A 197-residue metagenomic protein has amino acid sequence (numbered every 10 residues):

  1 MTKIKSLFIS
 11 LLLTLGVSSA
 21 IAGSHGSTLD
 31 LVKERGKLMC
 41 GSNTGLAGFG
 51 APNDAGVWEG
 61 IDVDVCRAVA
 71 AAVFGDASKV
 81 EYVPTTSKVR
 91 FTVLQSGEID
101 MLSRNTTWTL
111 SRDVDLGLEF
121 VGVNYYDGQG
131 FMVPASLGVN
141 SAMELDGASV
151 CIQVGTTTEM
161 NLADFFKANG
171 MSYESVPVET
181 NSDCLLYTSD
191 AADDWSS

Functional and structural regions predicted by a protein language model:
T2-L11, I21-E81: N-terminal hydrophobic or amphipathic helices and topogenic motifs
H25-G26, S87-K88, V139, N181-S182: Structural motif corresponding to alpha-helix initiation and N-cap regions
L29, F91, A142, L185-L186: Short hydrophobic/charged patches on amphipathic alpha-helices used for structural packing and interfaces
M39-G48, W58-V73, T107-L110, D127-D183: Bilobed "Venus flytrap"/periplasmic-binding protein-like clamshell domains and structurally analogous long
R67, A71, K79-E144: Acidic, polar ligand-binding/catalytic clefts
Y187-S197: Single conserved hydrophobic/aromatic residue that forms the stacking wall/gate of nucleotide- or nucleobase-binding
